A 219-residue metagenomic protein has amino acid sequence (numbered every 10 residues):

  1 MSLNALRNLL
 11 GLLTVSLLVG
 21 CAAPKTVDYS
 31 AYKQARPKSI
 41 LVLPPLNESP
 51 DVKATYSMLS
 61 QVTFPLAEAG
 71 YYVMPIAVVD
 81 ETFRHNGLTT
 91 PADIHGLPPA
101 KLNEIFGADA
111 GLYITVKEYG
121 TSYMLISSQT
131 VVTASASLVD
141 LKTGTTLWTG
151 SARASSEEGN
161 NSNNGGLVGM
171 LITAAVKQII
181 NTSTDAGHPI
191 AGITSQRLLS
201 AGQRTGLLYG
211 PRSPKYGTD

Functional and structural regions predicted by a protein language model:
M1-L10: Bacterial N-terminal signal peptides that target proteins for export
V15, Q34, I105-A108: Alpha-helix termination/capping residues and helix-transition junctions
L17-G20: C-terminal motif of bacterial Sec signal peptides marking the signal peptidase cleavage site
A22-K38, L141-D219: C-terminal/domain-edge helix-coil "capping" segments
S30-K53: Post-signal peptide N-terminal segment of mature Sec-exported envelope proteins
N47-P50, V79-F83, K117-S122, R153-E157: Solvent-exposed loop/turn segments at secondary-structure junctions within structured extracellular/periplasmic domains
S49-Y113, T145, T149, Q178-I179 (+1 more regions): N-terminal segment of the mature soluble domain
P91-L147, E157-S162, G166-G169, R212-D219: Surface-exposed short loop/turn segments
